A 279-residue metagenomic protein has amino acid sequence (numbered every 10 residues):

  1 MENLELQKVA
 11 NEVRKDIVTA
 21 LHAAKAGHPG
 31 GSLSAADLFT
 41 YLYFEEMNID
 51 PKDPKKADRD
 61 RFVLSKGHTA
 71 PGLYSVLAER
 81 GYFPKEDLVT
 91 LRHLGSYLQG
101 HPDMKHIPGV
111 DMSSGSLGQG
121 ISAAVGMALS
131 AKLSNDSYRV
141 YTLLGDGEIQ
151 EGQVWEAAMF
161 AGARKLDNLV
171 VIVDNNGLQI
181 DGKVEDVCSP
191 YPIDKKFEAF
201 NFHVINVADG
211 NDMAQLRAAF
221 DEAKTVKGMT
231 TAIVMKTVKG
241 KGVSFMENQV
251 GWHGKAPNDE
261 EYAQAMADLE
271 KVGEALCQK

Functional and structural regions predicted by a protein language model:
M1-E5: Non-catalytic, mobile gating and regulatory segments of ester bond hydrolases
V9-A26, D174-N176: N-terminal capping segment at the start of a domain
I17-A20, S32-A163: Cofactor-binding active-site loop characterized by glycine-rich and histidine/acidic residues
K25-L33: Structural motif
H68-T69, L73, N176-G177, K236-G240: Glycine-rich beta-alpha junction loops
R80, V187, E247-G251: Short secondary-structure boundary/capping segments
G109, S113-S116, I121-T225: Thiamine diphosphate
M213-K279: Glycine/aspartate-rich loop-and-adjacent alpha/beta segment that forms the canonical ThDP
